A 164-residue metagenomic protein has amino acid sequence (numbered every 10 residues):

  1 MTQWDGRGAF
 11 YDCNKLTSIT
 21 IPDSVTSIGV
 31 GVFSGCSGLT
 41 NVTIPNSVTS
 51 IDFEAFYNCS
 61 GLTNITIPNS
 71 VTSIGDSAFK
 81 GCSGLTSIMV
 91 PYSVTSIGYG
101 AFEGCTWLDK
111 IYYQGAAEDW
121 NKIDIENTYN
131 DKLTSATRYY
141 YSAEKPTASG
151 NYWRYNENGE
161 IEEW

Functional and structural regions predicted by a protein language model:
M1-Q3, C13-S27, S37-S50, S60-S73 (+5 more regions): Structural signature of tandem-repeat unit edges
I123-T128: A structural signal for leucine-rich repeat
